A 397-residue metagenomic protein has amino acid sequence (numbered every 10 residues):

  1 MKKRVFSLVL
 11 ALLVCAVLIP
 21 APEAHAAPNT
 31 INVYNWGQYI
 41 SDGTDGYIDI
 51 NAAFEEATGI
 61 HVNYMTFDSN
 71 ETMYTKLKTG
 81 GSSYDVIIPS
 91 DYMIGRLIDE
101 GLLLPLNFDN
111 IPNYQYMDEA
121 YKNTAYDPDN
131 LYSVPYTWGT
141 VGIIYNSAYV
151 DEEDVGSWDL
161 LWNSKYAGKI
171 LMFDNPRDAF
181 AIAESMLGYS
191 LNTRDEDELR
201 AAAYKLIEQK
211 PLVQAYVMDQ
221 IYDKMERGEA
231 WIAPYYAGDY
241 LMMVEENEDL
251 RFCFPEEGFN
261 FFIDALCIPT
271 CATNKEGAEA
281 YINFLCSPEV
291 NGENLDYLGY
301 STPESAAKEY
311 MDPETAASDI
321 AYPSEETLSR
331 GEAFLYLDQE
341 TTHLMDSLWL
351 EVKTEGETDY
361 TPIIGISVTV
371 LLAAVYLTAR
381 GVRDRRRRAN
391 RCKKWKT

Functional and structural regions predicted by a protein language model:
L18-P28, G381-R386: Sec-dependent signal peptide cleavage junction
A27-R96: Early extracytoplasmic/lumenal segment of secretory-pathway proteins
S82-V86, L104-I143, K169-L171: A structural signal for short loop-to-beta-strand junctions that line the ligand-binding cleft of periplasmic/secreted
I98-P105, D127-L131, M242-F254, A316-D319: Ligand-binding "clamshell"
L104-Q115, S133, E248-N260, P269-A272: Short beta-strand->loop
L171-N175, A179, A183, L191-P255: Ligand-binding pocket segment of bilobal, Venus flytrap-like solute-binding proteins
P269-R330: Mature extracytoplasmic/periplasmic domains
E326-K396: Conserved C-terminal helix/tail region of periplasmic/extracytoplasmic solute-binding proteins
